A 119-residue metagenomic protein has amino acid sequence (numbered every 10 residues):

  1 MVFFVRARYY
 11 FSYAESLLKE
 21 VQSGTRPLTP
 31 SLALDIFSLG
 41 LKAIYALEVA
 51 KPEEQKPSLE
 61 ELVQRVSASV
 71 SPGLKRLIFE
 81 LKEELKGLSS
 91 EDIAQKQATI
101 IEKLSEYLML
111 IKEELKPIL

Functional and structural regions predicted by a protein language model:
M1-P27: Charged alpha-helical initiation segments
F3-Y10, L32-A33, L77, I100: Amphipathic alpha-helix face/heptad-repeat signature
Y9-L17, L39, L77, Y107: Amphipathic, well-ordered alpha-helical segments in soluble domains
E15-K19, D35-F37, S58-V63: Short, mixed-charge, low-aromatic patches
S23-P30, S89-A94: Charged, low-complexity interaction regions
T29-A50: Hydrophobic alpha-helical packing segments in soluble, helical-rich domains
Y45-L119: Long, charged low-complexity segments
